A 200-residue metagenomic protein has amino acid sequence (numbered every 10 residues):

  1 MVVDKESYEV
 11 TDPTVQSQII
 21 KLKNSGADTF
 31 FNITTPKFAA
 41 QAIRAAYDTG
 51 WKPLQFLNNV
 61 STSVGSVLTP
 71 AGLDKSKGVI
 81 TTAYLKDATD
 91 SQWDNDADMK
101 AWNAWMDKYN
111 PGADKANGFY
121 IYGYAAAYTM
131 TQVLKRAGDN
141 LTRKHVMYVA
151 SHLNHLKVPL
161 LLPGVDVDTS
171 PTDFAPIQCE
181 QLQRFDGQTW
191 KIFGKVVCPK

Functional and structural regions predicted by a protein language model:
M1-T49: Extracellular/periplasmic Venus flytrap/periplasmic-binding protein
V3, F193-K195: Local beta-strand/beta-hairpin segments that build beta-sheet-rich folds
V3-K5, T29-T34, L54-N59, K77-T82 (+1 more regions): Structural recognition of the beta-strand scaffold that forms the well-ordered cores of secreted hydrolase catalytic
Y8-P13, T35-A40, S61-S66, L85-T89 (+2 more regions): Solvent-exposed loop/turn segments at secondary-structure junctions within structured extracellular/periplasmic domains
T11, V15-Q18, F38-A42, N95-W102 (+3 more regions): Stable alpha-helical elements in mature extracytoplasmic
Q18-S25, I33, A45-T49, P70 (+4 more regions): Structured segments of extracytoplasmic/periplasmic soluble domains in secreted or envelope-associated proteins
A46-G123, V196-C198: Extracellular/periplasmic periplasmic-binding protein-like sensory domains
K108, A113-Y120, T131-T189: Segments of small-molecule ligand-sensing domains
